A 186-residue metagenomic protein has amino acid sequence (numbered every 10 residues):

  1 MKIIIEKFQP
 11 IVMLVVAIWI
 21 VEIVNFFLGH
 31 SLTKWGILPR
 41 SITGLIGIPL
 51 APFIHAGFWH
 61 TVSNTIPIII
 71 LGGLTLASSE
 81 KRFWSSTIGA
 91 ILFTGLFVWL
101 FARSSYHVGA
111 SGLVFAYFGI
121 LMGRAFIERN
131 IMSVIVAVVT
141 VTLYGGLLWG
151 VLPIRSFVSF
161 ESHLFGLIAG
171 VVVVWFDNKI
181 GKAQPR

Functional and structural regions predicted by a protein language model:
M1-R186: A detector for small-residue-rich transmembrane helices and their helix-helix packing motifs
